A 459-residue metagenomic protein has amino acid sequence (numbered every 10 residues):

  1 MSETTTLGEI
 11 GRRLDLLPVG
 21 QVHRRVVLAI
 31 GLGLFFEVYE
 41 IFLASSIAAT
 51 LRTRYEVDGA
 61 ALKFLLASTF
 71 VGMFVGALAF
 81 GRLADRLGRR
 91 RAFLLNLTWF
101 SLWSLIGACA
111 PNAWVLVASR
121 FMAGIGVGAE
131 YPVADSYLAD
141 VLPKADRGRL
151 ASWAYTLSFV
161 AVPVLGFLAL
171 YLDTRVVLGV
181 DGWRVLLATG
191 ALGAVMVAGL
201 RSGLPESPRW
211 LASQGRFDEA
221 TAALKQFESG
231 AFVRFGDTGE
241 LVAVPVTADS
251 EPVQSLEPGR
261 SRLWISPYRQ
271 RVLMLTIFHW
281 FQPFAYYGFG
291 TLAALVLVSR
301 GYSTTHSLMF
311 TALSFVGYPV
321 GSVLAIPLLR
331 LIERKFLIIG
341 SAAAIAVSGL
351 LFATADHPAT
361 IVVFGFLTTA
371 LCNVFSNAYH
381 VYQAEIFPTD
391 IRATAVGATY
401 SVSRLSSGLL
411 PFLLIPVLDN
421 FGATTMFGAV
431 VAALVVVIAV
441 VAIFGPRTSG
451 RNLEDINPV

Functional and structural regions predicted by a protein language model:
M1-V459: Transmembrane-helix signature of 12-pass secondary carriers
